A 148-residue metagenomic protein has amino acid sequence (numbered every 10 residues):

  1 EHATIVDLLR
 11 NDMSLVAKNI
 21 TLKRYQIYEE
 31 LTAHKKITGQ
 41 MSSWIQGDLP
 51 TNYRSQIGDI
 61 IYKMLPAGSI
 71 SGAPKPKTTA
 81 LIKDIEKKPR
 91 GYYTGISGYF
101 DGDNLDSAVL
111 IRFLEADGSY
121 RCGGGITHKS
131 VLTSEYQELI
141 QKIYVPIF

Functional and structural regions predicted by a protein language model:
E1, Q26-T32, I96-Y99: Short, mixed-charge, low-aromatic patches
E1-S14: A conserved active-site cap/scaffold subdomain adjacent to cofactor or substrate pockets
V6, Y25, R121-G123: Generic beta-strand/beta-sheet core signal
M13-V16, K129-V131: Short helix/loop capping segments that flank catalytic or ligand/cofactor-binding pockets
L15-G39: Metal-dependent phosphodiester-processing active-site neighborhood
K36-F148: Conserved hydrophobic core element of enzyme catalytic domains
